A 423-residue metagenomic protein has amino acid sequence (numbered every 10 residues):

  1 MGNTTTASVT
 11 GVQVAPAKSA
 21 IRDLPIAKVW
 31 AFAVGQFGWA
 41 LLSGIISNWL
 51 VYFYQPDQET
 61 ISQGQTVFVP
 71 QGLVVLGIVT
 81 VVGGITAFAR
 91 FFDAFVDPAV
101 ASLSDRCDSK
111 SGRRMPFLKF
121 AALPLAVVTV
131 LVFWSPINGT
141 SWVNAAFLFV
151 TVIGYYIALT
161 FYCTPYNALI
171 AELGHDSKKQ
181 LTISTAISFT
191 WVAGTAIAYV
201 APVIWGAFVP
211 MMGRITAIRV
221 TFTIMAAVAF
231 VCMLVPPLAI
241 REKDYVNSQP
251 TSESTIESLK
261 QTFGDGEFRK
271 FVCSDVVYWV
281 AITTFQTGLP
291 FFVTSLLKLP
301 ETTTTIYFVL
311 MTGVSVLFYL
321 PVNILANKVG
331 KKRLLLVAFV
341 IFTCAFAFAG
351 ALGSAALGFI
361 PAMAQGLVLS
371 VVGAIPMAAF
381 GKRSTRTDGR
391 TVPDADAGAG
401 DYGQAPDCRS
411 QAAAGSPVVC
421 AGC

Functional and structural regions predicted by a protein language model:
G2-C423: Membrane-embedded alpha-helical bundles of multi-pass transporters/translocases, especially carrier/permease families
